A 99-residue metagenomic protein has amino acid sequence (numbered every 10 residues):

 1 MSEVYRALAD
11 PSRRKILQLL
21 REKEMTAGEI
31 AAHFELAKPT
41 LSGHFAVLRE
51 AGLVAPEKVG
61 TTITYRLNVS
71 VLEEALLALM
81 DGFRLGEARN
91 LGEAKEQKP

Functional and structural regions predicted by a protein language model:
S2-A37, K58-L72: N-terminal helix-turn-helix DNA-binding core of bacterial DNA-binding proteins
Q18, F45-A46, E87: Core alpha-helical elements of the protein kinase catalytic domain, predominantly the helix directly N-terminal
E22, V69-P99: Amphipathic alpha-helical dimerization/coiled-coil segments that flank or bridge DNA-binding/regulatory modules
A32, G43, R49-E50: Alpha-helical residues within the helix-turn-helix
T40: Residues in the helix-turn-helix
